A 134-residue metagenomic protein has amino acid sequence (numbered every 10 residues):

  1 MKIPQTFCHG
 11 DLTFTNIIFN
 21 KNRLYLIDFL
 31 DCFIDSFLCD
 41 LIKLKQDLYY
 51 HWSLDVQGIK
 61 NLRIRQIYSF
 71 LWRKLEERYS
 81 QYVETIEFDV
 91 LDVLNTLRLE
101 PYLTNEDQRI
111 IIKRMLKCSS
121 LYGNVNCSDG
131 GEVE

Functional and structural regions predicted by a protein language model:
M1-C39: Active-site acidic catalytic loop and adjacent metal/ATP-binding pocket of ATP-dependent phosphoryl transfer enzymes
Q5-T6, I34-F37, I64, Y68 (+1 more regions): Aromatic-acidic/polar surface patches that form glycan- and anion
N22, I42, Y49, N126-G131: Intrinsic disorder/low-complexity detector
L24-Y25, I42-K43, L62, L116-K117: Glycine-rich, phosphate-binding/catalytic loops in enzymes
D28, I59-R63, E84: Short coil/turn segments at secondary-structure junctions
C39-Y79, V93-Q108: Active-site activation/catalytic loop segments of kinase-like enzymes and analogous catalytic loops in related
K74, S80-E134: ATP/Mg2+ or Mg2+-diphosphate-binding catalytic cores that bind nucleotide phosphates or diphosphates via glycine-rich
